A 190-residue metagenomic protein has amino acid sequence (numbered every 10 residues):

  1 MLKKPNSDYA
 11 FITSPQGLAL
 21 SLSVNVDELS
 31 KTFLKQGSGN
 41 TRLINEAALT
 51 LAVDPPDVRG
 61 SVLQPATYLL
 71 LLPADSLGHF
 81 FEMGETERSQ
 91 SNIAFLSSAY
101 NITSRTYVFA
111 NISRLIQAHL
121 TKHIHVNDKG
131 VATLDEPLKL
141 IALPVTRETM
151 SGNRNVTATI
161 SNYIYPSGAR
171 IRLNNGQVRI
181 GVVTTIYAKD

Functional and structural regions predicted by a protein language model:
M1-D190: Secreted, disulfide-rich extracellular signaling modules
